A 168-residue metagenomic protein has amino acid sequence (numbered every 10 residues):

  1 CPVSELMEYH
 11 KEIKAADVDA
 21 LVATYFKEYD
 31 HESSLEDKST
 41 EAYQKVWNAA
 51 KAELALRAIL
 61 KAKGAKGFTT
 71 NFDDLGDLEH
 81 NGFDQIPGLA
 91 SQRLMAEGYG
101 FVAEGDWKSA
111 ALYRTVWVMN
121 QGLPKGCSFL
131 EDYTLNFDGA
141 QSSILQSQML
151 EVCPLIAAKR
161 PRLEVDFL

Functional and structural regions predicted by a protein language model:
C1-S33: Glycine-rich phosphate/diphosphate-binding loop of Rossmann-like nucleotide-binding domains
S34-Y43, W47-L168: Anaerobic metallocofactor- and corrinoid-dependent redox/one-carbon enzyme cores, especially those from methanogenesis
